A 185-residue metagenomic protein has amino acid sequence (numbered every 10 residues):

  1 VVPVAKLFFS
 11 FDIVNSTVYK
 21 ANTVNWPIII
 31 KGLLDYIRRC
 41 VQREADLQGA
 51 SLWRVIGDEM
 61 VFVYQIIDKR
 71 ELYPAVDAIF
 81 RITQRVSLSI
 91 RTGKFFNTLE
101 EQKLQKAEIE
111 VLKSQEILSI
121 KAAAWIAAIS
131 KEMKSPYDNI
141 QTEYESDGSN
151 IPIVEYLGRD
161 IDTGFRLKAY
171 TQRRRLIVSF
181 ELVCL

Functional and structural regions predicted by a protein language model:
V1-S87: Catalytic NTP-binding/metal-coordinating core of nucleotidyl cyclase/transferase enzymes
I67-L185: Catalytic beta-strand-to-alpha-helix segment of the class III nucleotidyl cyclase homology domain
